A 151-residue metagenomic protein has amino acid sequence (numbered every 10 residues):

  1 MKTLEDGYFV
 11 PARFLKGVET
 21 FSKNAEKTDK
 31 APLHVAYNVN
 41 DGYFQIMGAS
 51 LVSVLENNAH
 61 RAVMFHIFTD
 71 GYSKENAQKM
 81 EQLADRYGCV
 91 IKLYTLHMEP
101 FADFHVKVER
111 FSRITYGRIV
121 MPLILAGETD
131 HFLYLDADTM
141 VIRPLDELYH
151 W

Functional and structural regions predicted by a protein language model:
M1-P32: Long, contiguous juxta-domain segments that are non-catalytic but functionally important
V35-N40: A conserved hydrophobic helix/loop-capping motif in glycosyltransferases and polysaccharide synthases
D41-A59: Histidine-anchored nucleotide/phosphate-binding helix
V63-G71: Short internal beta-strands
N76-L125: Active-site-proximal specificity loops/subdomain of glycosyltransferases
F132: Short aromatic/hydrophobic "clamp" motif used to bind/position activated sugar donors
L135: Catalytic metal- and UDP-sugar-binding loop of GT-A-like glycosyltransferases, i.e., residues flanking the conserved
T139-W151: Conserved donor-nucleotide/metal-binding helix-loop-beta segment in metal-dependent transferases, i.e., the alpha-helix
